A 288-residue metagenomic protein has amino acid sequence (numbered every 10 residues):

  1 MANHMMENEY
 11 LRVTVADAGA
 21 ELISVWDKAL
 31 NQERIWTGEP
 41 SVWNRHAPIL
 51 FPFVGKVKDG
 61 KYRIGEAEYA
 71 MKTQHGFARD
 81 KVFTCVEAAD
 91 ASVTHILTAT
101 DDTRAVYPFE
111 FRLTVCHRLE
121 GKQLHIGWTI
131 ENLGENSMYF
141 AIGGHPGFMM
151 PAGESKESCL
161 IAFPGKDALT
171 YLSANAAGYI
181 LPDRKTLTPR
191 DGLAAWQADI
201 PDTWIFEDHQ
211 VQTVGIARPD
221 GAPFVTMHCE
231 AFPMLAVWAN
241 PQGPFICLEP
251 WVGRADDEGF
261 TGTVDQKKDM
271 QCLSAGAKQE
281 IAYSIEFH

Functional and structural regions predicted by a protein language model:
M1-E9: Short, Gly/Pro- and small/polar-rich lid/capping loops
L11, Q74-E87, P189-D269: Acidic/His-leaning functional-site neighborhoods
R12-A70: Acidic-aromatic substrate-binding/catalytic surfaces of carbohydrate-active enzymes
V15, Y62-M71, W128, Q271-F287: Short Pro-Gly-centered flexible turn/kink motifs
I64, V86-V93, R118-Q123, A152-K156 (+2 more regions): A short, structured loop/turn motif at beta-sheet edges
G65-G121: Extended, loop-rich substrate-binding clefts of extracytoplasmic carbohydrate-active enzymes
A99-G153: Acidic, contiguous internal or C-terminal segments within carbohydrate-active enzymes that form a structured patch used
S137-Y139, G147-E230: Active-site/ligand-binding surface loops and adjacent short beta/alpha elements that line catalytic pockets across
